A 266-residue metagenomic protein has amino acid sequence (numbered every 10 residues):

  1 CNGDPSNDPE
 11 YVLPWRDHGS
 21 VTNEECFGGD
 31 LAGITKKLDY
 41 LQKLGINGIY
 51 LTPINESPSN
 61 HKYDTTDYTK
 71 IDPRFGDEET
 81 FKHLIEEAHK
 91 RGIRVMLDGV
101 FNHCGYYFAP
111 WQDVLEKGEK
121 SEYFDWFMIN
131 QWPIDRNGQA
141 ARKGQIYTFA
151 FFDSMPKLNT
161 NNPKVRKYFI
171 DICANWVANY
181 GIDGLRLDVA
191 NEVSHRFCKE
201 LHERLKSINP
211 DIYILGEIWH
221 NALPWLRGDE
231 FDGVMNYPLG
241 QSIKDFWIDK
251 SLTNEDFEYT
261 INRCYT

Functional and structural regions predicted by a protein language model:
C1-R94, N102, A109-D113, K167: N-terminal structural segment of carbohydrate-active enzymes
G3-P14, N60-D72, F101-R142, E203 (+1 more regions): Aromatic- and acidic-residue-enriched segments that line the glycan-binding/catalytic groove of carbohydrate-active
D30, I34-K37, T80, L84 (+5 more regions): Alpha-helical packing segments of well-folded alpha/beta enzyme cores
I49-L51, V95-L97, L185, I214-G216 (+1 more regions): Hydrophobic faces of well-ordered beta-strands that scaffold small-molecule active sites in alpha/beta enzyme cores
T52, I71, D188, V193 (+1 more regions): Conserved residues at the C-terminal ends of beta-strands
P53, L97-H103, V189-N191, G216-I218: A cross-domain feature marking catalytic cores of carbohydrate-active enzymes and several ubiquitous metabolic/repair
Y107, Q112-D113, K117-E119, H202-T266: Conserved alpha/beta catalytic core and glycan-binding cleft of carbohydrate-active enzymes
I146-W225, D229: Active-site neighborhood of glycoside hydrolase catalytic domains
